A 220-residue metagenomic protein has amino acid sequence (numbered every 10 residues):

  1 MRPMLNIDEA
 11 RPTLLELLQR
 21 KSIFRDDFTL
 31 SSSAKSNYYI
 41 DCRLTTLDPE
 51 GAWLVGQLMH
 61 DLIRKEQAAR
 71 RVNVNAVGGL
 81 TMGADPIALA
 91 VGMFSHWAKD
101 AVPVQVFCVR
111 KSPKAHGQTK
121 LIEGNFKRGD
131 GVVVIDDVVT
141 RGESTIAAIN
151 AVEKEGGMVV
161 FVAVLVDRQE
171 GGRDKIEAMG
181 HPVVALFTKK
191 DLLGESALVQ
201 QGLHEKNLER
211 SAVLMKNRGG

Functional and structural regions predicted by a protein language model:
R2-A69: Active-site-facing substrate-recognition patch
R2-L17, N150-G220: PRPP-dependent phosphoribosyltransferase catalytic core
S32, K99-D100, G124-R128, E155 (+1 more regions): Solvent-exposed alpha-helices and their adjacent loops that cap or buttress functional pockets in soluble metabolic
M59-V74, I149, E153-E155: Phosphate/pyrophosphate-binding loops at sites that engage ATP/ADP/AMP, CoA/4′-phosphopantetheine, polyphosphate
Q67, S95, K99, G156: Active-site catalytic pocket residues across diverse enzymes, especially alpha/beta-hydrolases
R70-T81, A163: Short glycine-rich phosphate-binding loop at a beta-alpha junction
M82, L89-V133, R141-I146: Short, glycine/charge-rich flexible loops or terminal/linker lids adjacent to PRPP-binding catalytic cores
